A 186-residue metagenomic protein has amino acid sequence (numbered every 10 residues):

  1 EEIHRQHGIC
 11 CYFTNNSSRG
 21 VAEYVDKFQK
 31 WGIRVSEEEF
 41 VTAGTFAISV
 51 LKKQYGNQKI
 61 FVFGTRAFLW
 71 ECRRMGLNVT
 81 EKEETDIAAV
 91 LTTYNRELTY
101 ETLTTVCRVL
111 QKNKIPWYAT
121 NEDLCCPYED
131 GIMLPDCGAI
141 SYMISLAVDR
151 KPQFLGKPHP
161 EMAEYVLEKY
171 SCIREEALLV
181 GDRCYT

Functional and structural regions predicted by a protein language model:
E1-T186: HAD-like aspartate-dependent phosphatase fold
